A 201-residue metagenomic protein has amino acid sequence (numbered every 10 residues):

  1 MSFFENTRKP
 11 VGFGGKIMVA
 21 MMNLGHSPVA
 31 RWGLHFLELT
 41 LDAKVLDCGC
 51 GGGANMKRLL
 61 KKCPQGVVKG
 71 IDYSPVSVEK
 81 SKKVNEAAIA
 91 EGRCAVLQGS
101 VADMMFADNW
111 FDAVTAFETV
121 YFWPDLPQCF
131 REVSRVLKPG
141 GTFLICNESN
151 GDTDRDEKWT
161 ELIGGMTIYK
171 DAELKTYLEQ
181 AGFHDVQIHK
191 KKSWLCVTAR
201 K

Functional and structural regions predicted by a protein language model:
P10-N23, T142-T198: C-terminal alpha-helical "lid/dimerization" subdomain adjacent to the S-adenosyl-L-methionine
L24-A43, R58: Conserved alpha-helix/loop element of class I SAM-dependent methyltransferases that forms part of the SAM/SAH-binding
L37-L39, K62-C63, A88, L137: A generic alpha-to-beta junction signature in SAM-dependent methyltransferases
D42, L137-T142: Short glycine-dipeptide loop
K44-D103: Class I SAM-dependent methyltransferase SAM/SAH-binding core
A102-A113: A short acidic, Gly/Pro-enriched loop at the edge of an enzyme's catalytic core that lines a small-molecule cofactor
A113-D125: A short SAM/SAH-binding and catalytic strip from SAM-dependent methyltransferases
P127-P139: A short glycine-rich, Lys/Arg-flanked "PGG" loop and its adjoining helix->strand segment in the class I
